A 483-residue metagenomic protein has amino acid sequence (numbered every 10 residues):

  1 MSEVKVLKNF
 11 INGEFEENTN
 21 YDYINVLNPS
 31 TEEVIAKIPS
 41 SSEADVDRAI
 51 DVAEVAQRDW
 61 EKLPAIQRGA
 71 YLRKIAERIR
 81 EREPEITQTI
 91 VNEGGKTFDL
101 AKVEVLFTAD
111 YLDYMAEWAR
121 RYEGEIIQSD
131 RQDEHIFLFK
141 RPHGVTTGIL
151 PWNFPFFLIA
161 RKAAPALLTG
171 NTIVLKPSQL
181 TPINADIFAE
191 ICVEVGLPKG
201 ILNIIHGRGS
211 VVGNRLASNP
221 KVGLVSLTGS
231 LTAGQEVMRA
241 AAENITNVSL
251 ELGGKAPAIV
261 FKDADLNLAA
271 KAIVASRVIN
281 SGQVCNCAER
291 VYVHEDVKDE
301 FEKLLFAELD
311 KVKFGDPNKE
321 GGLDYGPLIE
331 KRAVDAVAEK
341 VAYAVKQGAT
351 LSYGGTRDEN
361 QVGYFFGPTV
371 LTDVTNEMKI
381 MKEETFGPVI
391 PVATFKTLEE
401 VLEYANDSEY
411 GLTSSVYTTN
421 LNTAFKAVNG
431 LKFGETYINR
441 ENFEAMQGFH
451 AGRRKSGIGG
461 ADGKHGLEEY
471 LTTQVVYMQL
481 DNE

Functional and structural regions predicted by a protein language model:
M1-S30: Hydrophobic face of amphipathic alpha-helices that form TPR/SEL1-like repeat modules and related alpha-solenoid
G13, E32, R68, I90 (+10 more regions): Residue-level signal for inorganic ion chemistry
T31-K37, V222, I259, D358 (+1 more regions): Conserved C-terminal structural/oligomerization subdomain of aldehyde/semialdehyde dehydrogenase
I35-S41, A56-K62, T147-G148, A258-F261 (+5 more regions): Short, well-ordered beta-strand elements within core beta-sheets of diverse protein domains
I35-Y122, D133: Glycine-rich loop-to-alpha-helix module at the N-terminal edge of alpha/beta enzyme cores
Q57, E61, A76-E83, T87 (+19 more regions): Structural signal for hydrophobic packing residues in well-ordered secondary-structure cores of soluble enzyme domains
E125-L268, F395: Rossmann-like NAD(P) dinucleotide-binding subdomain of oxidoreductase/dehydrogenase enzymes
L224, T232-T375, I438: ALDH superfamily catalytic-core signature
